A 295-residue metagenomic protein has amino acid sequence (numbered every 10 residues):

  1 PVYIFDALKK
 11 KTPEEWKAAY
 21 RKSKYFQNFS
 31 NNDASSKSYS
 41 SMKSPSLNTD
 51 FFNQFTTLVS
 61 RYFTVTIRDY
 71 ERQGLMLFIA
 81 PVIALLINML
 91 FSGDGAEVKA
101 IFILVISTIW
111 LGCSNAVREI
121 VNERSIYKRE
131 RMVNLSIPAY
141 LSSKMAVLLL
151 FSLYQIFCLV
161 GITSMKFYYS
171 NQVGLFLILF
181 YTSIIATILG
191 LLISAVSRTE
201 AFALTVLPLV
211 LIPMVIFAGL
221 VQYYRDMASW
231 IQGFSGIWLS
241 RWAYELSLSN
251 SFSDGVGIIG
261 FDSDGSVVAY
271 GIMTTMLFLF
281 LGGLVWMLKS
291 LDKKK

Functional and structural regions predicted by a protein language model:
P1-K37: ABC ATPase nucleotide-binding domains
P1-P13, F63-K295: Membrane-spanning alpha-helical segments of multipass transporters and channels
S36-S60, Q232-L239: Short, membrane-interfacial amphipathic segments enriched in basic
